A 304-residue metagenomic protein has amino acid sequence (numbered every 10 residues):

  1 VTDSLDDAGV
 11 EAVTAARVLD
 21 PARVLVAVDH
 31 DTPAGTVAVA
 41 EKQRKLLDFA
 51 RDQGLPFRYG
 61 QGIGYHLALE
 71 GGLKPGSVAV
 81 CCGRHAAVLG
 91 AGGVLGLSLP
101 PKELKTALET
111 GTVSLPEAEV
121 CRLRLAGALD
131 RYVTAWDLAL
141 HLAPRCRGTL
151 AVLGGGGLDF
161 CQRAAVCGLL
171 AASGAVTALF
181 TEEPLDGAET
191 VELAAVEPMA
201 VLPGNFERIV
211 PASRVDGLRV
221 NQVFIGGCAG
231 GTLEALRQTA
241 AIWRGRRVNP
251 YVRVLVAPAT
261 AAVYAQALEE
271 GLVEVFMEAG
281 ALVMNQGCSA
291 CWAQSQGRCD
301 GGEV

Functional and structural regions predicted by a protein language model:
V1-V304: Fe-S-dependent hydro-lyases/dehydratases of central metabolism
